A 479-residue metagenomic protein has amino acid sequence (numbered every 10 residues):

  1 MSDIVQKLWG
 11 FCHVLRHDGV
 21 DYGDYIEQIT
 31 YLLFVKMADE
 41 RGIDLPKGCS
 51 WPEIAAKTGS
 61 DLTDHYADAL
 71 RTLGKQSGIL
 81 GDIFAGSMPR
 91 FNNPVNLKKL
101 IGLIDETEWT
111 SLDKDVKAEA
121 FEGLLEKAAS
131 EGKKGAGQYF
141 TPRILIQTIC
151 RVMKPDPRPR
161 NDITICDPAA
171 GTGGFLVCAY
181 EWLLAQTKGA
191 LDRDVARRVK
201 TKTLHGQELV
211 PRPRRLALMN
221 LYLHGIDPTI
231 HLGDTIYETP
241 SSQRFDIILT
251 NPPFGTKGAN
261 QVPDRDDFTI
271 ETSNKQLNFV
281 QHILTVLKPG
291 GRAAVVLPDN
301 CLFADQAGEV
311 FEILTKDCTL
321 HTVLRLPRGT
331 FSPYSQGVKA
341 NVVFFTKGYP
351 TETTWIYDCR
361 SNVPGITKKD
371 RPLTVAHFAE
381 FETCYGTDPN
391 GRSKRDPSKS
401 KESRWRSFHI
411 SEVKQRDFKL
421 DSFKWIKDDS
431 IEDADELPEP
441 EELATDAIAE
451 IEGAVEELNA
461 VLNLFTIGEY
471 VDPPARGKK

Functional and structural regions predicted by a protein language model:
M1-N161, T229-T239, R325-F331, E352-R360 (+2 more regions): Non-catalytic, mostly N-terminal accessory regions of nucleic-acid modification and defense proteins
K7, V20-D24, L112, T141 (+9 more regions): Generic detector of ordered secondary-structure context
F11, E27, E119, T148 (+8 more regions): Residues within well-formed alpha-helices
L33-A38, W109, L125-A129, L184 (+8 more regions): Non-catalytic alpha-helical coupling and interface elements of nucleotide-dependent molecular machines and regulators
T110, A169, G206-V210, T269-S273 (+4 more regions): Hydrophobic alpha-helical scaffolding
T141-T250, G255-K257, V262, D266 (+6 more regions): Conserved S-adenosyl-L-methionine
I165-F175, P240, D246-I248, V286-A293 (+3 more regions): Structured catalytic/translocation cores of nucleotide/phosphate-coupled proteins
H231, Y237-F245, G255-V413: Signature of N6-adenine DNA methyltransferases within the class I
